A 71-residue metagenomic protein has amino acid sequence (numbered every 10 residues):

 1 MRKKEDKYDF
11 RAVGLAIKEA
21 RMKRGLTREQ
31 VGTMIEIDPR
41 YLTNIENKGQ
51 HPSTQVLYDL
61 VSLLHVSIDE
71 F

Functional and structural regions predicted by a protein language model:
M1-K23: A short, Lys/Arg-rich alpha-helix, primarily the initiator
Y8, E19, E29, N47-K48: Residue-level marker of alpha-helix boundaries and capping positions
L15-M34, D59: Short basic helix-loop element that most often maps to the first helix and adjoining turn of HTH DNA-binding modules
E29, R40, D69: Key DNA-contact positions within bacterial/archaeal DNA-binding proteins
E36-H51: Recognition helix of helix-turn-helix/homeodomain-like DNA-binding domains that insert into the DNA major groove
G49-S62: Short, basic-rich loop-to-helix N-cap that marks the start of a DNA-contacting helix
T54, L64-F71: Short C-terminal boundary/hinge segments that cap the last helix of small helical domains
